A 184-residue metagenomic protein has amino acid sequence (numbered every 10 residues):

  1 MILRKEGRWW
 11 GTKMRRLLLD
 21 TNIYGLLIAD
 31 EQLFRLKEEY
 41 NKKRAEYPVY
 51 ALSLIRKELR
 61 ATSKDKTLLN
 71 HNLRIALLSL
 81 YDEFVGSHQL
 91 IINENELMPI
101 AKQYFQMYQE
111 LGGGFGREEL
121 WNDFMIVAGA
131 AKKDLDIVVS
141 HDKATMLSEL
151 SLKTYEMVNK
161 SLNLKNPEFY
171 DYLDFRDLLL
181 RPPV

Functional and structural regions predicted by a protein language model:
M1-S79, F115-G116, L178-R181: Short, well-structured N-terminal submotif of metal-dependent ribonuclease cores
I2-M14, D30-E31, V127, K133-V184: Acidic, PIN/NYN-like endoribonuclease modules and their adjacent C-terminal/linker elements
Y40-K43, L78-V85, V158-L164: Short, conserved catalytic or adaptor-binding loops enriched in Gly and charged residues
Y50, L90-N93, E168-Y170: General small-molecule cofactor/ligand-binding pocket signal
K57-L59, E94-A101, Y172-R181: A short acidic, often aromatic-flanked loop/helix-cap motif at beta-alpha or helix-coil junctions that lines enzyme
N72-N95: Low-complexity, serine/threonine/proline-enriched polar segments
A76-L78, F115-F124, L164-P167: Glycine-rich, flexible loop segments associated with nucleotide phosphate handling
H88-I137, K143-L147: Active-site neighborhoods of divalent-metal-dependent phosphate/nucleic-acid chemistry enzymes
